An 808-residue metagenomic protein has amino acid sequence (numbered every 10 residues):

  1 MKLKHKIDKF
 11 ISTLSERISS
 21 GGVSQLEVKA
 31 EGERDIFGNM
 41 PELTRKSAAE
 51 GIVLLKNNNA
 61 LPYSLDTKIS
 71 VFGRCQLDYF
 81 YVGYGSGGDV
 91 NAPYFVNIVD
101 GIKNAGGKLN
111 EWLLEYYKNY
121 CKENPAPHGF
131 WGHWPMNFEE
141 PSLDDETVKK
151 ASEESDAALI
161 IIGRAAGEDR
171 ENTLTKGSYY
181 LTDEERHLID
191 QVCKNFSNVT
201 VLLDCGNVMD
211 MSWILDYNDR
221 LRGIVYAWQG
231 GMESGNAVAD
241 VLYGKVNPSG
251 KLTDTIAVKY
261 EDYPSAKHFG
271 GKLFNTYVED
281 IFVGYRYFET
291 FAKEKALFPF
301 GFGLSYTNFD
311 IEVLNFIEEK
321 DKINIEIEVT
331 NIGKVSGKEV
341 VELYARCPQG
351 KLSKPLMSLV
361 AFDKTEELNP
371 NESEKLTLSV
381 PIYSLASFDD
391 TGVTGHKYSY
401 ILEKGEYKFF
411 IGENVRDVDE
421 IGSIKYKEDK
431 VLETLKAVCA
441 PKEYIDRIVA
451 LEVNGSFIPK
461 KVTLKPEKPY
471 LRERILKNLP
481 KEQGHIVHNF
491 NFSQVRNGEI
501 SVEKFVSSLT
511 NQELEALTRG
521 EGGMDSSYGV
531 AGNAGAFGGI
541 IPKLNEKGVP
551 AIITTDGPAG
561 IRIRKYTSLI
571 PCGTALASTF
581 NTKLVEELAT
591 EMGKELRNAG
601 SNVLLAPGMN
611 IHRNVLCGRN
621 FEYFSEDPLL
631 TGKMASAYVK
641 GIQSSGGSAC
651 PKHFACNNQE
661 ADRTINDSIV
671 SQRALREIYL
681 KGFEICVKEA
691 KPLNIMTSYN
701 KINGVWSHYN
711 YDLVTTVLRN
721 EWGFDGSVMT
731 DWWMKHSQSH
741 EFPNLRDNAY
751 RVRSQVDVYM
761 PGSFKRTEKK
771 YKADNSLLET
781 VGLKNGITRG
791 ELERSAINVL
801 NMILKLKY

Functional and structural regions predicted by a protein language model:
M1-D417, T434-Y808: Glycoside hydrolase catalytic-domain context in secreted enzymes
S423-E433: Short beta-strand edge segments in extracellular beta-sheet folds
